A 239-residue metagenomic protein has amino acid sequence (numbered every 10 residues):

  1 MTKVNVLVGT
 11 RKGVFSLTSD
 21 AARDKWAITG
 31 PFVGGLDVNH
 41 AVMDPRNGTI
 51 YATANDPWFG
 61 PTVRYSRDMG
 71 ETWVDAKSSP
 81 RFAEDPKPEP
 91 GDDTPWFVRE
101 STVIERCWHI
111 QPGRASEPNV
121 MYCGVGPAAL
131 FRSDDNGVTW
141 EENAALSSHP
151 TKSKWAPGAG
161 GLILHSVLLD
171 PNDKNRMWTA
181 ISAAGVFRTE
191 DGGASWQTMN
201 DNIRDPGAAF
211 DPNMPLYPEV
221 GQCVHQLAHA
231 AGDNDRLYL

Functional and structural regions predicted by a protein language model:
M1-L239: Extracellular glycan-interacting surfaces
